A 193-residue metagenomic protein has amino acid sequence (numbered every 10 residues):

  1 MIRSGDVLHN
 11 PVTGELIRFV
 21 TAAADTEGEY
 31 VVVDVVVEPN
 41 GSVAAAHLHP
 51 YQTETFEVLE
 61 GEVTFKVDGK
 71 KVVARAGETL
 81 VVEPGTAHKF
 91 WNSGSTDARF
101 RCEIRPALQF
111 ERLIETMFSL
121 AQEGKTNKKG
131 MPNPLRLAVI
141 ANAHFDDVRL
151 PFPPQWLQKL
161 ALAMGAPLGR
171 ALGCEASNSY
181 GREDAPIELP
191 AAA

Functional and structural regions predicted by a protein language model:
M1-Y30, V36, G41-Q52, E62-A193: Jelly-roll (double-stranded beta-helix
F56: Structured binding elements
